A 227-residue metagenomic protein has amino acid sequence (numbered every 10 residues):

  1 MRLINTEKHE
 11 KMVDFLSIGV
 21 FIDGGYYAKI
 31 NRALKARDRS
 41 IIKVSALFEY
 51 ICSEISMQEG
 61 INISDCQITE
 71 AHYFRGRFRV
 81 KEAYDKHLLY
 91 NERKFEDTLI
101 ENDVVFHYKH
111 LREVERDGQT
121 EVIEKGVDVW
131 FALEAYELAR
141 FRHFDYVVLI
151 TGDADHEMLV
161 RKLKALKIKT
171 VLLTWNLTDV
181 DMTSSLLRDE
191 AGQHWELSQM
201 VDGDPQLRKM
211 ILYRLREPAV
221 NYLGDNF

Functional and structural regions predicted by a protein language model:
R2-I123, K169, T174-T178: Domain-level signal for Mg2+-assisted phosphodiester chemistry and nucleotide/NA-binding surfaces in nucleic-acid
D97-F227: Nuclease catalytic cores that cleave nucleic-acid phosphodiester bonds, predominantly acidic two-metal-ion
